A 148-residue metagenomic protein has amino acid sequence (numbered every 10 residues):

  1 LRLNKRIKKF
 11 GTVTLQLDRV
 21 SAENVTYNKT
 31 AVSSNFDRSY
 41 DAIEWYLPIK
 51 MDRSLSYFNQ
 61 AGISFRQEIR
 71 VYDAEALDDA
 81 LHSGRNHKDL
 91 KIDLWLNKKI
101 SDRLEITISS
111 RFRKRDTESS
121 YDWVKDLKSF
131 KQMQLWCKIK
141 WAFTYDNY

Functional and structural regions predicted by a protein language model:
L1, I43-I49, K88-L94, M133-C137: Hydrophobic, lipid-facing positions within transmembrane beta-strands of outer-membrane proteins
L1-E44: Outer-membrane pore/translocation modules
L1-K5, I49-L55, K98, F112 (+1 more regions): Residue-level signature of outer-membrane beta-barrel architecture
I7-L15, Y57-I63, I100-I108, F143-Y148: Repeated loop/turn-to-beta-strand initiation elements of outer-membrane beta-barrel proteins
L17-V25, R53, Q67-D73, S110-D116 (+1 more regions): Transmembrane beta-strands of outer-membrane beta-barrel pores
V25-K29, E75-L77, E118-D122: Outer-membrane beta-barrel and related beta-rich outer-membrane complex signature in Gram-negative bacteria
S33-I43, A80-K88, V124-M133: Replace "Gram-negative outer membrane beta-barrel proteins" with "bacterial and organellar outer membrane beta-barrel
S129-Y148: Outer-membrane beta-barrel "beta-signal"
